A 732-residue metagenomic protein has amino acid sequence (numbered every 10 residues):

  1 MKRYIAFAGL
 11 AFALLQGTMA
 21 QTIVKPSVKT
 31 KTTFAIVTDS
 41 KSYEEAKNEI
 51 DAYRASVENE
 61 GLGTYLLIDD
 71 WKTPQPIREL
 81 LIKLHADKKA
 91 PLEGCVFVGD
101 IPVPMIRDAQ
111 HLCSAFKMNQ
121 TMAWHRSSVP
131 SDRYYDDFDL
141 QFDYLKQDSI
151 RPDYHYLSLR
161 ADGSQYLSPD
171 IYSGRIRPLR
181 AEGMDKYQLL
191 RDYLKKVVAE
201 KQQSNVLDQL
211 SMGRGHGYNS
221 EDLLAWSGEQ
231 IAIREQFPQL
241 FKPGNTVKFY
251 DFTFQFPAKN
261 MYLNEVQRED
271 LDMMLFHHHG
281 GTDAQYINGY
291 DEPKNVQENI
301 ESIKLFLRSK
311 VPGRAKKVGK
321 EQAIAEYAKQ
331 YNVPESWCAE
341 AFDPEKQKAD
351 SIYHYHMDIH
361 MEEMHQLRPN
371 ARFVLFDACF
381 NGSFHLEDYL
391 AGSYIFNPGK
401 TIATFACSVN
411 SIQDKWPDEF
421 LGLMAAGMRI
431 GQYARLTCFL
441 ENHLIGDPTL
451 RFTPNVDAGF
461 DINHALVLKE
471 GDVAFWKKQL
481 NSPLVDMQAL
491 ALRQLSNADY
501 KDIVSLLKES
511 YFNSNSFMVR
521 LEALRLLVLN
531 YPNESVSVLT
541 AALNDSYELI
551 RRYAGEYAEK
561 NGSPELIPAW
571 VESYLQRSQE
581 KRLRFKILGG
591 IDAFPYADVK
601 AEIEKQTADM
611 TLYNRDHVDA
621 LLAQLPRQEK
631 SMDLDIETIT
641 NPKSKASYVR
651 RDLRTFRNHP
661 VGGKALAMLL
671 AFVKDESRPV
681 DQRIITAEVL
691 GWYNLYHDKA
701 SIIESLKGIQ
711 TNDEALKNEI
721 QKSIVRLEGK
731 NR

Functional and structural regions predicted by a protein language model:
M1-T22: Bacterial Sec-dependent N-terminal signal peptides
K31-F34, N59-T64, A90-G94, S204-L210 (+5 more regions): Loop/turn elements at helix/coil->beta-strand transitions in domains of secreted/extracellular proteins
Q75-F256, L263-M273, T282-N295: Structured catalytic cores of large enzymes
S127-Y193, S302-W416: Catalytic cores of nucleophile-dependent amide-cleaving enzymes
P417-K501, E509, M518-E522: Caspase-like cysteine protease fold
N463-L466, D486-A498, M518-N530, R551-S563 (+5 more regions): Structural detector for internal amphipathic alpha-helices that build alpha-solenoid repeat scaffolds
K469-Q479, Y500-Y511, P532-L543, S563-L575 (+5 more regions): Amphipathic alpha-helical scaffolding segments comprising HEAT/armadillo-like alpha-solenoid repeats
P483-L484, N515-S516, S546-Y547, S578-E580 (+4 more regions): Short inter-helical turns and helix N-cap capping residues of alpha-solenoid HEAT/ARM repeat scaffolds
